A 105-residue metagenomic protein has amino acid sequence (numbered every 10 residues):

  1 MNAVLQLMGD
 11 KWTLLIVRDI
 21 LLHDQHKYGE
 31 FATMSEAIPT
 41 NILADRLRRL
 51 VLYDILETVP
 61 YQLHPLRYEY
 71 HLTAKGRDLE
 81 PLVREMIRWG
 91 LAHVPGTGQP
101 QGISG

Functional and structural regions predicted by a protein language model:
M1-I42, L63: N-terminal helix-turn-helix DNA-binding core of bacterial DNA-binding proteins
M1-L5, P65, G96-I103: Catalytic cores of transferase enzymes with a strong primary signal for eukaryotic protein kinases
G9, Q62-M86: Basic, amphipathic "hinge/linker" alpha-helix immediately C-terminal to the N-terminal HTH DNA-binding motif
L47-R48: Short, hydrophobic-biased segments on the C-terminal half of alpha helices that form "recognition helices"
D54: Glycine-centered, phosphate/nucleic-acid-interacting loop/turn motifs that mediate DNA/RNA or nucleotide
T58: Short beta-strand "wing" residues that participate in macromolecule-binding interfaces
P81-G105: Amphipathic alpha-helical dimerization/coiled-coil segments that flank or bridge DNA-binding/regulatory modules
